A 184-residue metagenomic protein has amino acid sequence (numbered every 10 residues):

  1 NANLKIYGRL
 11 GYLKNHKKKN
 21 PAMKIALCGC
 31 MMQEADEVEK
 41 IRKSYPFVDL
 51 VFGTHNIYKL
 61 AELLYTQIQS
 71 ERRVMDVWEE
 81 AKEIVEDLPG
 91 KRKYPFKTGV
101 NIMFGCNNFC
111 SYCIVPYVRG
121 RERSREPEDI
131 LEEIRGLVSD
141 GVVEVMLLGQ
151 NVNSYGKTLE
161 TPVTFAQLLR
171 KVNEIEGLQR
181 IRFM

Functional and structural regions predicted by a protein language model:
N1-L148, N153-Y155: Proteins enriched for Cys/Gly/acidic motifs involved in redox and nucleic-acid/cofactor modification
T158-L159: Periplasmic OmpA-like peptidoglycan-binding domain that tethers envelope proteins to the cell wall
P162-I181: Alpha-helix-loop-beta-strand connector modules within alpha/beta enzyme cores
M184: Glycine-rich Rossmann NAD(P)(H)-binding loop
